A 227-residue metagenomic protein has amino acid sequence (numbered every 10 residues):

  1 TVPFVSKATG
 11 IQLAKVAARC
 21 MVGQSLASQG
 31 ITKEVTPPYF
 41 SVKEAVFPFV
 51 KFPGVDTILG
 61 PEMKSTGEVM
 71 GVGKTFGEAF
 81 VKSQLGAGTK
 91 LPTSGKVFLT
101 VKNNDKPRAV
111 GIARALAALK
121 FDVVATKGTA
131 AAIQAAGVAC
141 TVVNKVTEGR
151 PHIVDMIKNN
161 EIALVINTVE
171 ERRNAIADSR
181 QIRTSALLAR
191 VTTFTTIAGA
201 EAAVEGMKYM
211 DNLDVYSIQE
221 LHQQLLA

Functional and structural regions predicted by a protein language model:
T1-T93: ATP-dependent carboxylate activation and anion-phosphoryl transfer catalytic cores that bind Mg-ATP to form
P3-K7, G54, A109-I112, A135-V138 (+2 more regions): Short acidic, glycine/serine/threonine-rich loops at helix termini
G10, A18-A27, L85, D122 (+5 more regions): Short, well-ordered loop/turn and helix-capping segments at boundaries between secondary-structure elements and domains
A27, P38-S41, P61, E68-M70 (+5 more regions): Structural motif
V46-F49, K74-G77, G86-A87, K102-K106 (+4 more regions): Short, glycine-/Ser/Thr-/acidic-enriched flexible segments
P92-I176: Conserved structured catalytic cores and adjacent interaction surfaces of nucleotide-binding/hydrolyzing enzymes
N144-K145, R150-A227: Peripheral docking tails and interdomain loops at the edges of cofactor- or intermediate-handling domains
